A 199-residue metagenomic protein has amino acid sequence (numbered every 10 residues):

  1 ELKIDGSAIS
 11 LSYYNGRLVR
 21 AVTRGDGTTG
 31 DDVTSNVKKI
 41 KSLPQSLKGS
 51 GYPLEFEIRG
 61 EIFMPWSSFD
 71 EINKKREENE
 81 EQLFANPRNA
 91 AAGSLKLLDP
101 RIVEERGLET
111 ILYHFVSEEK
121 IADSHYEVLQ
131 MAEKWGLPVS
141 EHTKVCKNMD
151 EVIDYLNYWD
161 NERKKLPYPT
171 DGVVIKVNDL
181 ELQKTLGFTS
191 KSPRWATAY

Functional and structural regions predicted by a protein language model:
E1-Y199: RNA/tRNA-interacting regions in translation and RNA-turnover enzymes
